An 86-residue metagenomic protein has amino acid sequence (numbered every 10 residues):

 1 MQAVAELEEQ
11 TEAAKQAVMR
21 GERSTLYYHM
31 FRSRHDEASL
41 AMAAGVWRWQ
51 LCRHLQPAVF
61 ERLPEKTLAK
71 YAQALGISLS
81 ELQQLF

Functional and structural regions predicted by a protein language model:
Q2-H35, S39, S80: A short, Lys/Arg-rich alpha-helix, primarily the initiator
S39-M42, Y71: Short alpha-helical "recognition helix" segments of helix-turn-helix
L40-A41, L51-C52, L82: Conserved hydrophobic/aromatic packing and binding residues within compact polymer-binding modules
A44, L55, L75, Q83-F86: DNA major-groove recognition helix of helix-turn-helix
G45-L63: Recognition helix of helix-turn-helix/homeodomain-like DNA-binding domains that insert into the DNA major groove
E65-E81: DNA major-groove recognition helix of helix-turn-helix/homeodomain DNA-binding modules
